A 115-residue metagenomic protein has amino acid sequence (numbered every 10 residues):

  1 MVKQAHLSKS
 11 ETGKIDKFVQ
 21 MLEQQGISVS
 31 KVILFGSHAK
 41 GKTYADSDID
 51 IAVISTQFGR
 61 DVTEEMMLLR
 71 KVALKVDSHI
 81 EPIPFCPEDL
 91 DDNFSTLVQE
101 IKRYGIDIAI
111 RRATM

Functional and structural regions predicted by a protein language model:
M1-K31, K40-A45, T56-M115: Catalytic core of pol beta-like nucleotidyltransferases
D48-D50: Acidic Asp/Glu-based divalent-cation binding sites
A52-I54: Short hydrophobic/aromatic beta-strand micro-patches that form the beta-sheet surface supporting nucleotide- or nucleic
